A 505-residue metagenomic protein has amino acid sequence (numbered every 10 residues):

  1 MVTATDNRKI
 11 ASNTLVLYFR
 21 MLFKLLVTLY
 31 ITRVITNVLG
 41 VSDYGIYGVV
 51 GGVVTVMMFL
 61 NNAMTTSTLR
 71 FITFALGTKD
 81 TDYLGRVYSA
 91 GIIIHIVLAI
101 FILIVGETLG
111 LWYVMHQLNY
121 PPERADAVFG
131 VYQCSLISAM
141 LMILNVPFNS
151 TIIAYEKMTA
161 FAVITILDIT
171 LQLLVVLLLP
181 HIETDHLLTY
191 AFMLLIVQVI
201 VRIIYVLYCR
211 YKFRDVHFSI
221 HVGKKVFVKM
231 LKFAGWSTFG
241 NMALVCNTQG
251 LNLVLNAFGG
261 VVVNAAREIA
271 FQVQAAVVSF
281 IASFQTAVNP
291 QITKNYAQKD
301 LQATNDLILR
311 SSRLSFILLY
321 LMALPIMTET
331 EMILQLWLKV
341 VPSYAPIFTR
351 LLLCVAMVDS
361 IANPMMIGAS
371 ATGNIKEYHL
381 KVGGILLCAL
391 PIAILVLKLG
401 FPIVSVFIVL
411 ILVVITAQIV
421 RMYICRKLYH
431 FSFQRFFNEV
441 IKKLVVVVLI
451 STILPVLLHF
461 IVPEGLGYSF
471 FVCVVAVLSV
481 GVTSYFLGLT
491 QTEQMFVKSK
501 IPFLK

Functional and structural regions predicted by a protein language model:
M1-I10, L187-A191, Y205-T248, Q291 (+3 more regions): Interhelical loop/hinge segments that connect adjacent transmembrane helices in multipass membrane
V2, R426-F437, L454-K505: Membrane-proximal transmembrane or re-entrant/amphipathic helices at the cytosolic face
R8-F74, L103-E107, Q172-L173, K232-V262 (+1 more regions): Signature of the first transmembrane helix
S12-L29, M193-C209, K224-K294, R313-S315 (+2 more regions): Transmembrane helical elements of multi-pass membrane transporters/channels
I35-V56, V87, L187-F192, V226-A234 (+4 more regions): Interfacial/gating helices of multi-pass transporter permease domains
N62-T78, A154, F213-R214, A270 (+3 more regions): Helix-loop junctions and terminal segments of transmembrane helices in multi-pass membrane transport/translocation
M140-L167, L177, L188, C209 (+4 more regions): Membrane-interface junctions at transmembrane-helix termini in multi-pass inner-membrane proteins
A162-Y211, F233, G383-C388, F401-I424 (+2 more regions): Hydrophobic alpha-helical transmembrane segments
